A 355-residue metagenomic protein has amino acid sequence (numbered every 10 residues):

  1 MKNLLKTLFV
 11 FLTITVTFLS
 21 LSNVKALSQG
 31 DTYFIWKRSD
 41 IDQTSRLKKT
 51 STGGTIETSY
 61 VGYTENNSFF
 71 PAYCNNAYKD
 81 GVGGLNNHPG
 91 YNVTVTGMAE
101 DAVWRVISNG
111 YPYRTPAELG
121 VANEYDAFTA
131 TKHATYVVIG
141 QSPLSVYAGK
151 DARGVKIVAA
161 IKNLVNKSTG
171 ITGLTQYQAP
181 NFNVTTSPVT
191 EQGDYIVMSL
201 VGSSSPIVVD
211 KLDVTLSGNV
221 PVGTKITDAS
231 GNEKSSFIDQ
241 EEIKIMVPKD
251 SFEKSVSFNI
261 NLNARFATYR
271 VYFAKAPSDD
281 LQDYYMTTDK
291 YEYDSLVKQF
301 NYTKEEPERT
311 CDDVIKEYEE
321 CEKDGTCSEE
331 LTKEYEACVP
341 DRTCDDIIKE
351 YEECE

Functional and structural regions predicted by a protein language model:
L4-N23: Sec-dependent N-terminal signal peptides of Gram-positive bacterial secreted proteins and lipoproteins
L21-V24, S204, G218, E329: Compositionally biased regions
L27-G173: Short, surface-exposed polybasic-aromatic patches that bind anionic ligands, especially phosphate groups
G120, G140, G223, G231 (+4 more regions): Short, flexible coil/linker elements and helix-boundary hinge sites characteristic of intrinsically disordered
P143-E306: Acidic/charged, solvent-exposed loop-and-adjacent secondary-structure segments enriched in E/D, K/R, S/T, and G/P
P307-E355: Extracellular/cell-surface secretome signature
